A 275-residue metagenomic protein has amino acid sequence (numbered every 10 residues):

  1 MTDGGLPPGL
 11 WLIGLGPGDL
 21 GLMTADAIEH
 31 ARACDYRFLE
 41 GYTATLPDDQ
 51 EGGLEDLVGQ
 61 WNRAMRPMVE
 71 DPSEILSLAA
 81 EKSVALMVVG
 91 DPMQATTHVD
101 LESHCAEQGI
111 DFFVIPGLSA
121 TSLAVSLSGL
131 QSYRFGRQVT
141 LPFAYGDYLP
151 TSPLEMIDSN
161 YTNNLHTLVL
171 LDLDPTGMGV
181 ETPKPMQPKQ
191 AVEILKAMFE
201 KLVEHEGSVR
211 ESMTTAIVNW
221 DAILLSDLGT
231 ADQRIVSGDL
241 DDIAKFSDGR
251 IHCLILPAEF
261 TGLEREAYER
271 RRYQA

Functional and structural regions predicted by a protein language model:
M1-D111, I115: Class I S-adenosyl-L-methionine
D3-L12, F112, S122-A275: Beta-strand/loop-alpha-helix module characteristic of Rossmann-like adenine-cofactor folds
L118-A120: Conserved A3 ("GATE") glycine/threonine-rich loop of ANL adenylate-forming enzymes
